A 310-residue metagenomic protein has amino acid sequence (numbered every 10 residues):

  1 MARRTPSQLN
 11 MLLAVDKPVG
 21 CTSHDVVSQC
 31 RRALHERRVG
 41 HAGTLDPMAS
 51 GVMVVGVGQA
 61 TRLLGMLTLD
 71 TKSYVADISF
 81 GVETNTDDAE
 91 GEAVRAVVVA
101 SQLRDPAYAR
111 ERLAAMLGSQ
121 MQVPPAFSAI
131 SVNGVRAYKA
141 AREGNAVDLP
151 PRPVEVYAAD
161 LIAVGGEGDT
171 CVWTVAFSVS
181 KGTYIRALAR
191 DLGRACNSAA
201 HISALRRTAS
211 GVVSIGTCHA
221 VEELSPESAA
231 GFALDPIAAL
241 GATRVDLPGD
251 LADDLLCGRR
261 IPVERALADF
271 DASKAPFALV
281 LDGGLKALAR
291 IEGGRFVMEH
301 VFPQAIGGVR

Functional and structural regions predicted by a protein language model:
M1-P18, H24-H41, L45, A49 (+2 more regions): Accessory RNA 3′-end/elbow-binding domains used by RNA modification enzymes
M1-S180, I185-T217: Catalytic cores of RNA-modifying enzymes
